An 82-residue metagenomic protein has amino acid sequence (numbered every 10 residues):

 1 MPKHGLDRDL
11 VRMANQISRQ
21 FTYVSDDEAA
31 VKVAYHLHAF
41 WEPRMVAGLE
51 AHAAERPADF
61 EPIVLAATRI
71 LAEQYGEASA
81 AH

Functional and structural regions predicted by a protein language model:
M1-D27: N-terminal acidic leader/helix
I17-L65: Amphipathic, hydrophobic secondary-structure cores in small proteins
E55, F60-H82: C-terminal structural segments of small proteins and small subunits
